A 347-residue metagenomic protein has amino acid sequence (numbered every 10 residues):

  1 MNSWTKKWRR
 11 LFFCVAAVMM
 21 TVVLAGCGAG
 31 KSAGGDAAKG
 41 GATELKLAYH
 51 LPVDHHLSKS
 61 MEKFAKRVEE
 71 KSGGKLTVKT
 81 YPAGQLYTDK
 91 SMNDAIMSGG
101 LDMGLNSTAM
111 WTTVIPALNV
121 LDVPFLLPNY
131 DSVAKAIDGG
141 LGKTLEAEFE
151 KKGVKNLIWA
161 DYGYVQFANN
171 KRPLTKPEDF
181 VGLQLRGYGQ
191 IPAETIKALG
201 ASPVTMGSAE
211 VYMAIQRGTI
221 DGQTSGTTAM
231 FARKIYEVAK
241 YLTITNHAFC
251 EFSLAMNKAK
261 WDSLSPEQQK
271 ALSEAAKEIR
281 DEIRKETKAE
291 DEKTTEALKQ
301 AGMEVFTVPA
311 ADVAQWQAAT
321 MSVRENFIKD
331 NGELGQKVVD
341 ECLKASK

Functional and structural regions predicted by a protein language model:
N2, G28-S132, L141, F149-K347: N-terminal secretory/targeting leader peptides
N2-V15: Bacterial N-terminal signal peptides that target proteins for export
V18-M19: Residue-level detector of intrinsically disordered terminal segments
V22-G26: C-terminal motif of bacterial Sec signal peptides marking the signal peptidase cleavage site
K135: Short beta-strand-centered segments that line the small-molecule binding cleft or hinge of alpha/beta clamshell
